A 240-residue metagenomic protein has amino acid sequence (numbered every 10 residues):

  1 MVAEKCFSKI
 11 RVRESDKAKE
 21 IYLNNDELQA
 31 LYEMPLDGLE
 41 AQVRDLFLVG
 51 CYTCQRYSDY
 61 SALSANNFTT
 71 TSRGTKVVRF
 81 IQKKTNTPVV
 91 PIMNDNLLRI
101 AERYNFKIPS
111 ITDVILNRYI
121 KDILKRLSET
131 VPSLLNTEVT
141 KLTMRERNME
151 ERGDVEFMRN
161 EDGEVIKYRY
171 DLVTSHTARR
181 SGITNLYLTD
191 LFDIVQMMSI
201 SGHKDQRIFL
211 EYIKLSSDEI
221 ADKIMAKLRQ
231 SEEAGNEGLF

Functional and structural regions predicted by a protein language model:
M1-K5, G50-G74, I194-V195: Short, charged phosphate-coordinating catalytic segments
V2-Y57, V114-I115: Basic, Lys/Arg- and aromatic-enriched nucleic-acid-binding interface segment
K9-V12, A62-I100: Conserved tyrosine-mediated DNA breakage-rejoining catalytic core shared by Y-recombinases
Y22, K84-N86, I200-A226: Catalytic-site neighborhood detector that most strongly recognizes the C-terminal catalytic loop/helix of tyrosine
N67-G74, L172, L191-Y212: Short, polar N-cap/turn motifs at the start of nucleic acid-interacting alpha helices
F106-K107, K121-S199: Short, basic (Lys/Arg/His-rich) helix/loop patches that form interaction surfaces in the mid-to-C-terminal regions
A226-F240: C-terminal secondary-structure termini that scaffold catalytic or DNA-interacting sites
